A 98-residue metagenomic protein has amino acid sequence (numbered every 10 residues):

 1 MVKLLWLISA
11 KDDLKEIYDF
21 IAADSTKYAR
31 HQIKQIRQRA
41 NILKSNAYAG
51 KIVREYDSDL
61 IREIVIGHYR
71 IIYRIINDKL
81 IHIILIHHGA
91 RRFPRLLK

Functional and structural regions predicted by a protein language model:
M1-Y56, L60: Basic, Lys/Arg-enriched alpha-helical interface segments
Y48-D78: Basic/aromatic recognition patch in beta-strand/loop cores that engages polyanionic ligands
I66, R74-K98: Enriched for short, Lys/Arg-rich terminal
